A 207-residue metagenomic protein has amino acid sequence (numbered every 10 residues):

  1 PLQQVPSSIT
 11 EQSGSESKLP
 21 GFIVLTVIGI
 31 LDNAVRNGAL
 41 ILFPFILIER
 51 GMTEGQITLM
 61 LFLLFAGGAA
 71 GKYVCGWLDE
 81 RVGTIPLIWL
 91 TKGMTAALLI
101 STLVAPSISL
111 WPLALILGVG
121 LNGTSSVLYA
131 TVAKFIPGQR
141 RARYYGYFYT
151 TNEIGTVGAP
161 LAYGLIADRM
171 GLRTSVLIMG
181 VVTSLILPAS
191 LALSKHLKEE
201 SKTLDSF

Functional and structural regions predicted by a protein language model:
P1-P6, A189-S194: C-terminal membrane-cytosol helix-exit motif in multi-pass small-molecule transporters
L2-L25, F207: Juxtamembrane intracellular "pre-TM" segments in multi-pass secondary transporters
P20-K72: Extracytoplasmic gate region of multi-pass secondary transporters
G71-G83, A167-D168: Helix-to-loop junctions at the C-terminal end of transmembrane segments in multipass secondary transporters
P86-I100: Structural signature of the two symmetry-related core transmembrane helices
G123-I136: Intracellular juxtamembrane helix-capping segments at the cytosolic ends of symmetry-related transmembrane helices
F135, Q139-R169: A late C-terminal transmembrane helix in Major Facilitator Superfamily
L165-T183: A membrane-interface helix-boundary motif in multi-pass transporters
